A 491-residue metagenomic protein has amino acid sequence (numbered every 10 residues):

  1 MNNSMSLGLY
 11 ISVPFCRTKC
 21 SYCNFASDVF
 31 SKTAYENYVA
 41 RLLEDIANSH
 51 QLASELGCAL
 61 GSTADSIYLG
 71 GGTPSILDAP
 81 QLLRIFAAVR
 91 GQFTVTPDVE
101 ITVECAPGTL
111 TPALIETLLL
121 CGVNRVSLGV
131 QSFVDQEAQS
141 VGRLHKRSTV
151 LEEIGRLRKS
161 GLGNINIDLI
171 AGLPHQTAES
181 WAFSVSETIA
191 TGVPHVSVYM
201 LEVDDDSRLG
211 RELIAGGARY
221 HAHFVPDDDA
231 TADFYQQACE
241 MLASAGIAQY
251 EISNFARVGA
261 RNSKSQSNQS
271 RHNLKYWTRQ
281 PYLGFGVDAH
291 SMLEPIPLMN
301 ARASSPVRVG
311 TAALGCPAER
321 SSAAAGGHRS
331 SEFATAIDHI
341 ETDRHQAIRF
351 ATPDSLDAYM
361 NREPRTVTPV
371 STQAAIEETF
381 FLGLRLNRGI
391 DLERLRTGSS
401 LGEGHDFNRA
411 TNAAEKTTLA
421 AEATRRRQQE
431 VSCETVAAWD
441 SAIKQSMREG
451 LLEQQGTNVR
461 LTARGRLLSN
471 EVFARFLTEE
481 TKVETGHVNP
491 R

Functional and structural regions predicted by a protein language model:
S4-L7, S27-A53, C58, S62-A301 (+3 more regions): C-terminal scaffold of the Radical SAM
P14-F25: Local cysteine-cluster metal-coordination motifs and their immediate loop/turn environment, predominantly Fe-S cluster
S54-E55, A59, A260-R261, A301-E332 (+4 more regions): Intrinsic, low-complexity polybasic segments
R385-G389, L451, L477: Hydrophobic alpha-helix feature that most strongly marks membrane-spanning transmembrane helices and their immediate
W439-E449: Basic amphipathic alpha-helical segments that dock to polyanions
M447-T457: A short, conserved structural fragment
N458-T462: Minor-groove-contacting beta-hairpin "wing" of winged helix-turn-helix DNA-binding domains
R464-R491: Short, amphipathic alpha-helical interaction segments positioned at domain boundaries
